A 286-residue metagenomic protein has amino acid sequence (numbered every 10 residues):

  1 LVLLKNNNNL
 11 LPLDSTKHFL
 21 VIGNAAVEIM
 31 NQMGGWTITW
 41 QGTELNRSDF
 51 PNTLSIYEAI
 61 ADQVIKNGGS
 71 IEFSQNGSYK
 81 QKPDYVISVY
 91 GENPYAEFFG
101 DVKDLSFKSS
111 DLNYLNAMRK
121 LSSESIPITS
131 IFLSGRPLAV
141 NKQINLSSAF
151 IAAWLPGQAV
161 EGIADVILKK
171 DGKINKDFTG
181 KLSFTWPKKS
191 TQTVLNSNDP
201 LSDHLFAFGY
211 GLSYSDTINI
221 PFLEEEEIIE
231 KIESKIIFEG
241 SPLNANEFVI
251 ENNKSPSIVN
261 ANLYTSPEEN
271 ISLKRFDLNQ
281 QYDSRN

Functional and structural regions predicted by a protein language model:
L1-N286: C-terminal non-catalytic regions of proteins with extracellular/luminal or membrane-system context
